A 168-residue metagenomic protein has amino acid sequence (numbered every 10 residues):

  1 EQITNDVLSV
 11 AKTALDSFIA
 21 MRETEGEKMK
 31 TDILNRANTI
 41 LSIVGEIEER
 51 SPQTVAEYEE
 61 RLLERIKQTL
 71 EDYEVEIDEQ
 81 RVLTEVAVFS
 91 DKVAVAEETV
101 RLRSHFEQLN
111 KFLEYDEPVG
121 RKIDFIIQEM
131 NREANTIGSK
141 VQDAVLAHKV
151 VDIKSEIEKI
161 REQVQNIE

Functional and structural regions predicted by a protein language model:
E1-E168: N-terminal intrinsically disordered, cationic/polar leader segments that include organellar targeting peptides
